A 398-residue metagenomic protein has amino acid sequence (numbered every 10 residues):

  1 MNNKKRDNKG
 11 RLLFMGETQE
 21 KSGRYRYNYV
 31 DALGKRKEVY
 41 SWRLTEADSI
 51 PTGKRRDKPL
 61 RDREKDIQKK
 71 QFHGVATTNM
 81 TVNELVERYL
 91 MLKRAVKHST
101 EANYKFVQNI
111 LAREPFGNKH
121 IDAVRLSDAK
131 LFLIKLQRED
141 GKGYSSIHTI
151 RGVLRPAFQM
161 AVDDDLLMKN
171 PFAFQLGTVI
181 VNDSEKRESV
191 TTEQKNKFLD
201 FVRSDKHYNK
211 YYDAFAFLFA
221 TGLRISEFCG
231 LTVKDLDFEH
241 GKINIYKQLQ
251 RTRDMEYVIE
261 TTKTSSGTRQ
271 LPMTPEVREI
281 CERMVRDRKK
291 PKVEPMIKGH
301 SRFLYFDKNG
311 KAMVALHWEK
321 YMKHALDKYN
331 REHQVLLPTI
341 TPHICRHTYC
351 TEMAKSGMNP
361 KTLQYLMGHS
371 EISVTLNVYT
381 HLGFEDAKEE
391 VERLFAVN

Functional and structural regions predicted by a protein language model:
M1-S22: Short N-terminal "domain-start" leader segments that mark the transition from disordered tails or signal peptides into
G10, D200-Y211, L271, K289-F303 (+2 more regions): Short, basic (Lys/Arg/His-rich) helix/loop patches that form interaction surfaces in the mid-to-C-terminal regions
Q19-S127, R286-H300: N-terminal DNA-binding module of tyrosine recombinases/phage integrases
D31, S49-R56, T78, L90-L166 (+4 more regions): N-terminal core-binding DNA-recognition domain of tyrosine site-specific recombinases/integrases
H148, L167-K169, A173-L231, E239 (+3 more regions): Basic, Lys/Arg- and aromatic-enriched nucleic-acid-binding interface segment
G177, L231-R283, K289: Conserved tyrosine-mediated DNA breakage-rejoining catalytic core shared by Y-recombinases
V181, S189, L249, T348 (+1 more regions): Catalytic-site neighborhood detector that most strongly recognizes the C-terminal catalytic loop/helix of tyrosine
F198, D254-I259, S356, N377 (+1 more regions): DNA/chromatin major-groove-contacting recognition/catalytic segments
